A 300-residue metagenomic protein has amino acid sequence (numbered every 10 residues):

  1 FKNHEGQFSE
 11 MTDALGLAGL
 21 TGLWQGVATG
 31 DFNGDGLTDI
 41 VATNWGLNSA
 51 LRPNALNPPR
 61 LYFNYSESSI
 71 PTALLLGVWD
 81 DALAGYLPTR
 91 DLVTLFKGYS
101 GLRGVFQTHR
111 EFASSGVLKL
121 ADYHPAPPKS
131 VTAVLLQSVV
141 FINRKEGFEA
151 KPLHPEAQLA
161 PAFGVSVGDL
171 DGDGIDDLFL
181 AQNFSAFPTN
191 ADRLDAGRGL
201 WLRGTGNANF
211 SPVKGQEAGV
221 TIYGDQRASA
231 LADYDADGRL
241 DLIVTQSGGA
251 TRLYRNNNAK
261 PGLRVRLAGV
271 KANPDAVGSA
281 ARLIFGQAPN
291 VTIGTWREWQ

Functional and structural regions predicted by a protein language model:
Q7, G46-R60, S68, T72-G164 (+2 more regions): Gly/Ser/Thr/Pro-enriched helix-cap/hinge segments flanking short amphipathic alpha-helices
E10-P58, Y62: Conserved, well-structured beta-alpha core segment at the onset of a catalytic domain
T29, G34-I40, V140, V167 (+2 more regions): Active-site acidic catalytic loop and adjacent metal/ATP-binding pocket of ATP-dependent phosphoryl transfer enzymes
D35, D39, D173, D177 (+1 more regions): Acidic carboxylate motifs that coordinate Ca2+ or other divalent cations, activating on Asp/Glu
Y65: Residues that form ligand- and interface-recognition hot spots within folded domains
